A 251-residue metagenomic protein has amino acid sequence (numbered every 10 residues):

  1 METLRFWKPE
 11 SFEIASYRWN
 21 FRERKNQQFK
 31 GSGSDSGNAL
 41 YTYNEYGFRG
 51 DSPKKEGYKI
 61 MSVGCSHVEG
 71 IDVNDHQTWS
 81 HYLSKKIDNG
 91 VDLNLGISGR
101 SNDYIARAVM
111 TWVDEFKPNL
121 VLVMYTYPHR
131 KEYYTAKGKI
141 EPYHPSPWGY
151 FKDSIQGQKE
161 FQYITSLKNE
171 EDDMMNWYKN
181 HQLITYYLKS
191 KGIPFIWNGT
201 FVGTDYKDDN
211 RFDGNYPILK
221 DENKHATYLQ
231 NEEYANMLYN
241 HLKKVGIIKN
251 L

Functional and structural regions predicted by a protein language model:
M1-M61, E115-N119, M124-Y127, K131-K179 (+6 more regions): N-terminal secretory targeting modules
L40-D103, A108: Serine-esterase "nucleophile elbow" of acetyl-processing enzymes
S66-E69, S98-N102, T126-R130, T200-D205 (+1 more regions): Short, solvent-exposed loop/turn segments at secondary-structure junctions
S66-I71, L95-I97, E160-Y178, K220-H225: Surface-exposed cleft-lining segments at the edges of enzyme active sites
D75-L83, N180, Q230, Y234: Conserved alpha-helical elements of sugar-nucleotide-dependent glycosyltransferases
A106-K117: Short, well-structured alpha-helical segments in soluble
I193, T204-A226: Active-site regions of enzymes building and remodeling cell-envelope glycoconjugates
Y216-L251: Histidine-centered active-site loop/cap adjacent to the catalytic His in serine esterases/O-acetyl transfer systems
